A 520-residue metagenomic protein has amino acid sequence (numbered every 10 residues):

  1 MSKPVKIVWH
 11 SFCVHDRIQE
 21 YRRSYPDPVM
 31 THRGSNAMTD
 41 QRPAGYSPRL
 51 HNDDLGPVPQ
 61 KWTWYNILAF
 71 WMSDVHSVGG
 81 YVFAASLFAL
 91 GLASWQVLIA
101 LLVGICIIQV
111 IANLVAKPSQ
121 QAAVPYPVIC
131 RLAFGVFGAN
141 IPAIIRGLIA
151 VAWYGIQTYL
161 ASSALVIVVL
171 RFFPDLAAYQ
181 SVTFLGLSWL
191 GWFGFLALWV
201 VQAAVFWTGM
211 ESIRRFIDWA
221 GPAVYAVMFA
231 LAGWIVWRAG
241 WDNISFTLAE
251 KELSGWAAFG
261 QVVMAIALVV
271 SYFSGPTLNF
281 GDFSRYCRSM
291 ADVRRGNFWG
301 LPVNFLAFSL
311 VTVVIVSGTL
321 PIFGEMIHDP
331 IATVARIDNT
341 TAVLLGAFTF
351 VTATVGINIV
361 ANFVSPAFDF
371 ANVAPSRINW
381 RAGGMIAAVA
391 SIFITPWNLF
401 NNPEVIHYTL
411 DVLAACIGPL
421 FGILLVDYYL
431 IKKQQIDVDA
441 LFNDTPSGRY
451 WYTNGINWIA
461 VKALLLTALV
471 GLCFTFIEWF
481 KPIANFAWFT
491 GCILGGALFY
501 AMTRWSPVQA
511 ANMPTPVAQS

Functional and structural regions predicted by a protein language model:
T31-S94, M228-R238, K251-I266, R285-D292 (+1 more regions): Membrane-interface "cap" regions at the ends of multi-pass membrane proteins
S47-I141, V151, G275-P302, S317-M326: Transmembrane helix-boundary motif of multi-pass solute transporters/channels
D54-V58, L420-L498, W505, N512-T515: C-terminal membrane-solvent junction of multi-pass transporters and transport-like membrane proteins
G79, V103-A112, I145-Q157, P222-W237 (+3 more regions): Selective recognition of specific alpha-helical transmembrane segments in multi-pass small-molecule
F88-L90, A116-K117, A133, I141 (+5 more regions): Membrane-water interface regions at transmembrane-helix termini and the short interhelical loops of multi-pass membrane
A143, L170-W207, P222-L231, V262-F280 (+3 more regions): Transmembrane alpha-helical segments of multi-pass small-molecule transport proteins
I145, I156-S162, F193-I235, L248 (+3 more regions): Membrane-interface loop-to-helix entry segments
T158, S162-R171, A223-E250, V269-F273 (+3 more regions): Hydrophobic alpha-helical segments and their helix-loop junctions in multi-pass secondary transporters
